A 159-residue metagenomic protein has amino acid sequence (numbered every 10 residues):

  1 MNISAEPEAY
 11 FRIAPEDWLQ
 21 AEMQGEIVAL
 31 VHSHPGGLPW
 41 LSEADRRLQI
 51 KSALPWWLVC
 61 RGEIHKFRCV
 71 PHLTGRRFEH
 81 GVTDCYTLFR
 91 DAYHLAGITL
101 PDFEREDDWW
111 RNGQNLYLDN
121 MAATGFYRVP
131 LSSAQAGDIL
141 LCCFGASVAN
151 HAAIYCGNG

Functional and structural regions predicted by a protein language model:
M1-A29, P35-C69: Conserved beta-strand-loop surface patch within small alpha/beta domains used for substrate/adaptor or ligand engagement
A29-H32, P55-C60, D138-C142, H151-I154: Short, hydrophobic/aromatic-rich beta-strand segments within well-structured domains
T74-E79: Second-shell loop/turn segments in exported
H80-A96: Active-site nucleophilic cysteine motif
L100-R105: Surface-exposed patches in mature extracellular/periplasmic domains of secreted proteins
E106-G159: ...with weaker cross-activation on analogous glycine-rich loops/strands in unrelated enzymes
